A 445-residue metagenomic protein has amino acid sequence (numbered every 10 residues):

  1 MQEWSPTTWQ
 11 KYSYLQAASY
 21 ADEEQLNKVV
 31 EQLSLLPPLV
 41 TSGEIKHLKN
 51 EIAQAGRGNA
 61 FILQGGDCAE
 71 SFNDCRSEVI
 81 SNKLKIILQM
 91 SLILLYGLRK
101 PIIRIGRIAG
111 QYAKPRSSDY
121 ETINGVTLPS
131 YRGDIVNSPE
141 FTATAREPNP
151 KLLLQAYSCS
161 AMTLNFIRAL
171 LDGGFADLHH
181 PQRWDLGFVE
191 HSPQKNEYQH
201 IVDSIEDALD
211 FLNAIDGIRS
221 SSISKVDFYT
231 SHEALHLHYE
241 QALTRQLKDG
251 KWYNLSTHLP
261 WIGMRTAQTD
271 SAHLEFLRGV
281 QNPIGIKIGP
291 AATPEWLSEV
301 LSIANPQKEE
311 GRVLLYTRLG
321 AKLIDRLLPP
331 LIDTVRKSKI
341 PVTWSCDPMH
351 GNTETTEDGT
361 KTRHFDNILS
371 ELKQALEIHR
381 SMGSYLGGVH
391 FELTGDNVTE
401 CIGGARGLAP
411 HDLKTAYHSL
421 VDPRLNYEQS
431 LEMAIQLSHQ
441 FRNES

Functional and structural regions predicted by a protein language model:
M1-L36, G403-S445: N-terminal charge/polar-biased segments
M1-N137: Long, contiguous, compositionally biased segments that the model treats as domain-scale units
H47-K49, D270-H273, V300, P329-L331: Glycine-rich, charged/polar anion/phosphate-binding loops that engage phosphate groups from diverse ligands
G66, G106-I108, G289, D347-M349 (+1 more regions): Anionic group-transfer/hydrolysis microenvironments
E70, S77-L319, R363, G388-H390 (+1 more regions): Active-site-facing alpha/beta catalytic cores
L297-V300, A304-P306, R312-W344, H350-T399: Non-transmembrane, aqueous-exposed alpha-helical and coiled segments at domain scale
